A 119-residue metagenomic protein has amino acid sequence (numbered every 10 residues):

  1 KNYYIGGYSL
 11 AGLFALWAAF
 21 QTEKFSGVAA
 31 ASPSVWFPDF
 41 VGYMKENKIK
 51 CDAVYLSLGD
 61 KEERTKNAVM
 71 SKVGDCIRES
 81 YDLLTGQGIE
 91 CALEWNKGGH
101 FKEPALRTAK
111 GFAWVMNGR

Functional and structural regions predicted by a protein language model:
K1-R119: Non-catalytic cap/lid and distal C-terminal segments of serine-dependent acyl enzymes
